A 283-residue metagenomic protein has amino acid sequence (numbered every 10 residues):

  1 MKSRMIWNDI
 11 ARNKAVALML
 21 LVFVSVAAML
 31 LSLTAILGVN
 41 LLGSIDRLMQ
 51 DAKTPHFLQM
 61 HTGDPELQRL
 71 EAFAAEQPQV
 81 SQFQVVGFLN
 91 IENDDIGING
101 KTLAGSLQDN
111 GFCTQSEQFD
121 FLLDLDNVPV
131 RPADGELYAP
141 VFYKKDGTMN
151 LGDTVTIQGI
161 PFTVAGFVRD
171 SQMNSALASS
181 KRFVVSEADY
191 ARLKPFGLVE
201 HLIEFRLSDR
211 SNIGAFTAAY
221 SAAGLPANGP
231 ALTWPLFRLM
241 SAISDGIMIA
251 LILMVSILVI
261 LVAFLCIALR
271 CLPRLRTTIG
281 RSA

Functional and structural regions predicted by a protein language model:
K2-A11: A short amphipathic helical element positioned immediately N-terminal to and/or at the very start of a transmembrane
M5, M19, P132-A133, A178 (+1 more regions): Alpha-helical hydrophobic/aromatic positions enriched in membrane-embedded helices and signal peptides
N8, V16, L123-D124: Short, cationic motifs built from Arg/Lys/His that form the positively charged side of catalytic pockets
R12-L41, A242-G280: Hydrophobic alpha-helical transmembrane segments of multi-pass inner-membrane transport and secretion
V39-P235: Basic-flanked hydrophobic alpha-helices used for secretion and membrane insertion
P230-I247: Short, aromatic-rich amphipathic segments at membrane interfaces that lie adjacent to a transmembrane helix or signal
